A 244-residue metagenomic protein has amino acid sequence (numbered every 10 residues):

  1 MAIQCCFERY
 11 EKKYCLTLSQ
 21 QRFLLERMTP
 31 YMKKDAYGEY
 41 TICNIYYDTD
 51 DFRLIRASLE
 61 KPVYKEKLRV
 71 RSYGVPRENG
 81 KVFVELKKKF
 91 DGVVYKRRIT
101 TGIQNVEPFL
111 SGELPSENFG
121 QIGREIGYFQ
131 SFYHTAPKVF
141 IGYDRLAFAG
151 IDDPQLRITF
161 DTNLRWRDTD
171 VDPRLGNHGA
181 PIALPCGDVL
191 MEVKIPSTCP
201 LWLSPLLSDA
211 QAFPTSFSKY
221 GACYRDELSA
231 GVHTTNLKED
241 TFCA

Functional and structural regions predicted by a protein language model:
M1-A244: Phosphate-end processing signature that detects enzymes handling 5′-triphosphorylated RNA and polyphosphate
